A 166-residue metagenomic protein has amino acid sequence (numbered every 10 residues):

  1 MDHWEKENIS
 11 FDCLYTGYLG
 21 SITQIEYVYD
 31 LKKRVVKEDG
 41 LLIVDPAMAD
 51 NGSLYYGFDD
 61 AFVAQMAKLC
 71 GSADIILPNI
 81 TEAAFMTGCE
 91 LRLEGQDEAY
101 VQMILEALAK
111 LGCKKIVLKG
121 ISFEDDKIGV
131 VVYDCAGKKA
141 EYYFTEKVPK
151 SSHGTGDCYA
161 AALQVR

Functional and structural regions predicted by a protein language model:
M1-Y56: Conserved N-terminal subdomain of the carbohydrate kinase-like
C13, I116, K150-S152: Short glycine- and Lys/Arg-enriched binding-loop motifs that mark or flank ligand-binding interfaces
G20, M48-D50, E82, G120-F123 (+1 more regions): Glycine-rich beta-alpha junction loops
G57-A140: Conserved phosphate/ATP/ADP-binding segment of small-molecule kinases
F85, K150-R166: Short, small-residue alpha-helix embedded
K139-G154: Short pre-catalytic strand/loop immediately N-terminal to key active-site residues, enriched for Gly-Thr
